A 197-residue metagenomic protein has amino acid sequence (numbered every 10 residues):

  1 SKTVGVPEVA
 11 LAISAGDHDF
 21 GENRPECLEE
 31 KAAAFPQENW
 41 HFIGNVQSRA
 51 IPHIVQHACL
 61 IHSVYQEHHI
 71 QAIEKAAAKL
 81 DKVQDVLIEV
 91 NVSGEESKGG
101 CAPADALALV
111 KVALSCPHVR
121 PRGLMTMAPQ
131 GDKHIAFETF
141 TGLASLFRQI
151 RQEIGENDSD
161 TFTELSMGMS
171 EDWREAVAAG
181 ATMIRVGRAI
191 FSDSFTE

Functional and structural regions predicted by a protein language model:
S1-E171, A179, F191: Conserved alpha/beta-domain cores
T182-I184, A189: Divalent-metal-activated hydrolytic enzyme cores
D193-T196: Short, charged, intrinsically disordered terminal tails
